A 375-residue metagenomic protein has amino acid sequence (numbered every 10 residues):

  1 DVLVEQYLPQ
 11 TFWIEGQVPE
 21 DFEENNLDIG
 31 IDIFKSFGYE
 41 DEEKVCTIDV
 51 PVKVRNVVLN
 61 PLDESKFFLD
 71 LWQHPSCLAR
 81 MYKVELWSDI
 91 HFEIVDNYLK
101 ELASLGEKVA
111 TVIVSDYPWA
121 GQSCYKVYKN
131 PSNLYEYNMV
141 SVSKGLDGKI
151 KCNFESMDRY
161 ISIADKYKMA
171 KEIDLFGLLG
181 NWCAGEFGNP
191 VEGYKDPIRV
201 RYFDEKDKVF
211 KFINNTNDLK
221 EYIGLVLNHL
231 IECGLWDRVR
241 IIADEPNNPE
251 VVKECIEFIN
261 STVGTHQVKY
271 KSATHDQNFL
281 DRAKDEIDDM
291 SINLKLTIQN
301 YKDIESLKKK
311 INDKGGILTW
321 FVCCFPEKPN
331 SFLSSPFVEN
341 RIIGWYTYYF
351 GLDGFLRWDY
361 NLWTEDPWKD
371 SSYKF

Functional and structural regions predicted by a protein language model:
D1-W13: Surface-exposed binding patches on compact interaction domains or structured appendages
L8, V18, K314-I317: N-terminal functional module detector in eukaryotic proteins
P9, E24-N26: Coil-to-beta-strand transition motifs
Q17-E20, L27-F37, C46-T265, A273-K284 (+1 more regions): Aromatic-lined carbohydrate-binding surfaces of glycoside hydrolases
E42-K44: Residue-level signal for glycine
L230-A243, V251-F375: Substrate-binding groove of N-acetylhexosamine-processing glycoside hydrolases
